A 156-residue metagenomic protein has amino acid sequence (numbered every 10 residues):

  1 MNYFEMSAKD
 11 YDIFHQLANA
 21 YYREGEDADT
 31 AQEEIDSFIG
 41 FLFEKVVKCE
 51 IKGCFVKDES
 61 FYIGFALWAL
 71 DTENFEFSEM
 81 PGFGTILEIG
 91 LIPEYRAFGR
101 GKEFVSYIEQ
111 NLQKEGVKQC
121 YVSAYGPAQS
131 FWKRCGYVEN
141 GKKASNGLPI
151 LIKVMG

Functional and structural regions predicted by a protein language model:
M1-Q16: A short beta-loop-alpha structural element at the N-terminal edge of CoA-dependent acyl/N-acetyltransferase catalytic
Q16-Q32: Helix-loop element at the rim of GNAT/NAT acetyltransferase active sites that forms part of the acceptor-substrate
D29-F55, L67: Active-site rim helix/loop that mediates acceptor-substrate recognition in acyltransferases
F55, F61-D71, T85, G90: Conserved beta-strand in the GNAT
F77-P93, P149: Conserved acetyl-CoA binding element of GNAT-fold acetyltransferases
Y95, G99-Y107: Conserved acetyl-CoA pyrophosphate-binding loop and the N-cap/start of the following alpha-helix in GNAT-like
V105, L112-A124: Conserved GNAT acetyl-CoA-binding A-motif
C120-K133, S145-L148: Conserved beta-strand-loop-alpha-helix junction that forms the acyl-donor binding cleft
